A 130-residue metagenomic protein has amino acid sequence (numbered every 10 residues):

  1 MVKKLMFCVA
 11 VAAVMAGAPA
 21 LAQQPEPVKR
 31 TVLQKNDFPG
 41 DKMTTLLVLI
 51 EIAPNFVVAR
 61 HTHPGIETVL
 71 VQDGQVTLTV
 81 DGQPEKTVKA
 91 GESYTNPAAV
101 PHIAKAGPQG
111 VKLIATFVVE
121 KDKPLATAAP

Functional and structural regions predicted by a protein language model:
M1-C8: Bacterial N-terminal signal peptides that target proteins for export
C8-A16: Bacterial N-terminal signal peptides
A18-Q24: Sec/Tat signal peptide C-region and signal peptidase I cleavage site
P25-A59, T116: A short glycine-rich, His/Asp/Glu-containing loop-to-beta-strand
L49-I52, P64-L78: Short, conserved beta-strand element in jelly-roll/cupin
I52-P54, V76, G82-A99: Short acidic-glycine-tyrosine-enriched beta hairpin
V58-I66, V100: Histidine-centered catalytic micro-motifs
A99-K123: Ligand-binding loop in jelly-roll beta-barrel domains
